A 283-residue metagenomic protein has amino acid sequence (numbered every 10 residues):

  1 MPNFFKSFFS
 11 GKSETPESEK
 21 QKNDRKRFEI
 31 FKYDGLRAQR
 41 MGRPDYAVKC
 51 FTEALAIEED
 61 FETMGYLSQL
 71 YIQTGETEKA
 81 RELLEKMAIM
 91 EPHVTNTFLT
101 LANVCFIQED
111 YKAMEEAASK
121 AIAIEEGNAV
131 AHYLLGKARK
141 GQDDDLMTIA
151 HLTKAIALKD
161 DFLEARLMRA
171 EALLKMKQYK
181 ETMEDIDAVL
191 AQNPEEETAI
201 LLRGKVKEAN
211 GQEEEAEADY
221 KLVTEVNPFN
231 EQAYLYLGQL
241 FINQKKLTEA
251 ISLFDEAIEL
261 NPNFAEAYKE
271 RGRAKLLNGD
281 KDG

Functional and structural regions predicted by a protein language model:
F8-I30: TPR-adjacent "capping" and linker segments in tetratricopeptide-repeat scaffold/adaptor proteins
N23, A56-I57, M90, I124 (+4 more regions): Structural marker of alpha-solenoid helical repeat scaffolds
D24-E62, Y66-Q73, T100-E109, K137 (+3 more regions): Alpha-helical segment of the N-proximal tetratricopeptide repeat
F28, F61-E62, T95-N96, A129-V130 (+4 more regions): Helix-start (N-cap) detector for alpha-helical repeat units in TPR-like alpha-solenoids, especially tetratricopeptide
G42-K49, T74-K86, Q108-K120, G141-K154 (+4 more regions): Structural signature of tandem alpha-helical TPR/SEL1-like repeats, specifically the intra-repeat loop/turn
V130, L134-K137, G141-E184, A188-K205 (+1 more regions): Solenoidal tandem-repeat scaffolds enriched in leucines and small polar residues
K180-E184, A191-R273: Eukaryotic tandem repeat interaction scaffolds
